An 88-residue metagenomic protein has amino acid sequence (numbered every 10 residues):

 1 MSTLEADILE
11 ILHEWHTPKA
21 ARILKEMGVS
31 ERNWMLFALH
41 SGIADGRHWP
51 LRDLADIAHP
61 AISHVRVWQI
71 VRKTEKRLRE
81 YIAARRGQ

Functional and structural regions predicted by a protein language model:
M1-K25, G46-W49: Charged, low-cysteine interdomain linkers and short loop/connector segments that bridge structured helical modules
M1-T3, A84-Q88: Short intrinsically disordered terminal tails
D7, W34-M35, R66: Structured N-terminal alpha/beta-domain signature that marks small ligand/cofactor-binding or signaling modules
L24-P50: Short amphipathic alpha helix immediately N-terminal
M27-G28, I43, A58-H59, I82 (+1 more regions): A broad structural signal for alpha-helix termini and local helix breaks/kinks
I43-R66: Helix-turn-helix DNA-binding module
V71-R86: C-terminal flanking helix
